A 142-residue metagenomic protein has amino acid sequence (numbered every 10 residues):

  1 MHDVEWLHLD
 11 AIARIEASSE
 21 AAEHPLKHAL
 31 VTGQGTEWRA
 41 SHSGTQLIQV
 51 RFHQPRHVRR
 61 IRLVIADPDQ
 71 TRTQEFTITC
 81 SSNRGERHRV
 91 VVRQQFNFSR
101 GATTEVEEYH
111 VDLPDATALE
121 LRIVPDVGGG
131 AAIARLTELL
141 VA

Functional and structural regions predicted by a protein language model:
M1-H53, A66-T71: Disordered, acidic Ser/Thr/Pro-rich linker "stalks" and the adjacent N-terminal cap of the next globular domain
I48-H57, H110-D115: Extracellular and analogous surface-interaction loops
R56-P68, L121: A short beta-strand element within beta-rich, extracytoplasmic domains of secreted/secretory-pathway proteins
V58, A116-A118, L136: Core-facing hydrophobic residues within beta-strands of well-ordered domains
T71-R84: Short, surface-exposed beta-strand/strand-loop-strand elements in extracellular ectodomains
H88-V111: Extracellular carbohydrate recognition and processing domains and analogous Trp-centered ligand-binding platforms
L121-G130: Short beta-strand-plus-loop segments that form exposed binding edges in beta-rich domains
G129-A142: C-terminal interaction-tip segments
